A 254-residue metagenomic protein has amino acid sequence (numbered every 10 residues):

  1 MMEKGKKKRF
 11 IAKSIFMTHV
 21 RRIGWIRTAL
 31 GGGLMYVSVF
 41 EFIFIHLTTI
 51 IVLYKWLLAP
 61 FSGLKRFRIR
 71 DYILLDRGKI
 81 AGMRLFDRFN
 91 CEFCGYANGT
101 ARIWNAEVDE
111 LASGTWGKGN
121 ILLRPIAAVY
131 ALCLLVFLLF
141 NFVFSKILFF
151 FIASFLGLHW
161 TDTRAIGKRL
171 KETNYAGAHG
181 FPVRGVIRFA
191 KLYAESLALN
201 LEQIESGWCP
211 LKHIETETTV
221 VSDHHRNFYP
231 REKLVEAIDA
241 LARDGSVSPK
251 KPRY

Functional and structural regions predicted by a protein language model:
M2-S14: Short, charged cytosolic
A12-R22: Short, amphipathic, aromatic/basic-enriched membrane-interface segments that mark the entry/exit of transmembrane
V20-S145, F149-Y254: Cysteine-centered metal-binding/redox modules
